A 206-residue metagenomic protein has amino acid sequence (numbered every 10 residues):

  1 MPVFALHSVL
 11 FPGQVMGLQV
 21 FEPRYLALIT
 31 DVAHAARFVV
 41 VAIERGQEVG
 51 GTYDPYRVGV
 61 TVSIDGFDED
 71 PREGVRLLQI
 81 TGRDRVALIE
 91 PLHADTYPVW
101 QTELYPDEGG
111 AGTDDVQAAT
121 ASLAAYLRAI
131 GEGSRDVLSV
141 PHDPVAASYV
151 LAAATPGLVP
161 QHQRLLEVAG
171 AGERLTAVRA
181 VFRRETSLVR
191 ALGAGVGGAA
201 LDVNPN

Functional and structural regions predicted by a protein language model:
M1-V137, R183-N206: Positively charged
G17, D143, A177: Short, contiguous, pocket-lining structural segments that sit at or immediately flank catalytic/ligand-binding sites
A27-T30, A121, Y149, A153 (+2 more regions): Solvent-exposed alpha-helical segments within well-ordered globular domains of core cellular machineries
Q117, A121, L138-V145, V168-G172: Short, well-ordered coil↔helix boundary/capping segments
V140-P160: Core structural elements
A153-N206: Extended, charged alpha-helical coiled-coil/arm scaffolds that mediate oligomerization and mechanical coupling in large
